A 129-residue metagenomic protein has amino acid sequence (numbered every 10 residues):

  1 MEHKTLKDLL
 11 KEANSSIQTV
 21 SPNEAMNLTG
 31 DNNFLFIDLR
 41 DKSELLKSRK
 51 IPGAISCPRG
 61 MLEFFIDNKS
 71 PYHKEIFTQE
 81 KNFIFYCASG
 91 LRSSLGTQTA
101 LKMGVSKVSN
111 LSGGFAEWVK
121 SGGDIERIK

Functional and structural regions predicted by a protein language model:
M1-F34, K42-N82, R92-K129: Rhodanese-like catalytic fold shared by cysteine-dependent sulfurtransferases and DSP/PTP-type phosphatases
I37: Active-site flanking residues adjacent to catalytic metal/cofactor-binding acidic residues
Y86: Short, surface-exposed ligand- or partner-binding patches at beta-edge/loop junctions that are enriched in aromatics
S89: Glycine-rich Rossmann-fold phosphate-binding loop(s) that bind the pyrophosphate of adenine dinucleotide cofactors
